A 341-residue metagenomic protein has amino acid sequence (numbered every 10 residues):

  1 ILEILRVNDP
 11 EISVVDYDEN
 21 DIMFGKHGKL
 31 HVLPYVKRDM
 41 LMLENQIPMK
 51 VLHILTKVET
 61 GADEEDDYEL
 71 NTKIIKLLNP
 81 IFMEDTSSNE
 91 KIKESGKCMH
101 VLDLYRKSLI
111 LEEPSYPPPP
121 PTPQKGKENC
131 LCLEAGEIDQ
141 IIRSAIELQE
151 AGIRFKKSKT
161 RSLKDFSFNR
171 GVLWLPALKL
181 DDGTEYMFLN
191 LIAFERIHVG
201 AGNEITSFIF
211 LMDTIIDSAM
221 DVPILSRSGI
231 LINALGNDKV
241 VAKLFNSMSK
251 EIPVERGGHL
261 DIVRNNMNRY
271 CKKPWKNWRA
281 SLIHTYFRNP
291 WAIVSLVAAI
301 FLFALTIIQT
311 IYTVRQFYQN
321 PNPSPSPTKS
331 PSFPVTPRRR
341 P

Functional and structural regions predicted by a protein language model:
I1-F287, V314, Q319-P341: Acidic, Ser/Thr- and Pro/Gly-rich low-complexity regulatory segments
R279-F317: Alpha-helical transmembrane segments and their immediate juxtamembrane boundary regions in integral membrane proteins
